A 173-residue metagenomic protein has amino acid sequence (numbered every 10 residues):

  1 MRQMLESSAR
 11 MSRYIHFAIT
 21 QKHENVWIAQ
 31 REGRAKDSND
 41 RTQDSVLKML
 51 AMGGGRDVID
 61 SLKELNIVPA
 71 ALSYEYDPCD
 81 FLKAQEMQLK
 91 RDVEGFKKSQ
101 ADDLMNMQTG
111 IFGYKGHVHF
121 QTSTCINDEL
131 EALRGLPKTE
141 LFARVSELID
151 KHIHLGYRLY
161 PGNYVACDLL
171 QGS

Functional and structural regions predicted by a protein language model:
R2-V26, E32-S173: Membrane-interfacial terminal anchoring regions of lipid-handling membrane enzymes
